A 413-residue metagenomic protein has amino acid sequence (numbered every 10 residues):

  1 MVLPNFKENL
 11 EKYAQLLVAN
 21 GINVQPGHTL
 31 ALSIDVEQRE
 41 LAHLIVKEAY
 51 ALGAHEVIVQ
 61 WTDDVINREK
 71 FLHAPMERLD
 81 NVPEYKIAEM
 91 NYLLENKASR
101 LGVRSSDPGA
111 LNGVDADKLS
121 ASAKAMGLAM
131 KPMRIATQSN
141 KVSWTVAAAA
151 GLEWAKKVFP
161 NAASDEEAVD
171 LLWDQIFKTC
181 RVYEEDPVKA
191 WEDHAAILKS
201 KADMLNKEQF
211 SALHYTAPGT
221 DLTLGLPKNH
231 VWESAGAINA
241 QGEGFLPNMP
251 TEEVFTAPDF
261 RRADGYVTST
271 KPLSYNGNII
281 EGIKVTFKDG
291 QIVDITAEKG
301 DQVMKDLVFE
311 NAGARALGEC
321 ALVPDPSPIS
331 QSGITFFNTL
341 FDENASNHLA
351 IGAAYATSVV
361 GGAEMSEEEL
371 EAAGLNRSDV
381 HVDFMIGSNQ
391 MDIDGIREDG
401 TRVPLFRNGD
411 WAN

Functional and structural regions predicted by a protein language model:
M1-D264, G395, T401-V403, W411-N413: Active-site bordering "gate/hinge" segments that shape substrate access to catalytic or cofactor-binding pockets
Q15, N206-E208, N276-I279, G313 (+2 more regions): Short solvent-exposed loop/turn micro-motifs enriched in small/polar/acidic residues
N112-D115, A155-P160, G236-A237, N278-E281 (+3 more regions): A short secondary-structure junction signal
G225, I295-T296, F406: Short linear motifs in exposed loops
T256-E310: Long, well-ordered mid-to-C-terminal structural blocks that present hydrophobic/aromatic surfaces
R262-D264, I280-G282, D289-I292, R315-E319 (+3 more regions): Active-site lining segments that contact anionic ligands and/or coordinate catalytic metals
D294-A363: Dual-mode signal for accessory low-complexity, basic/Gly-rich regions
E368-N413: Extended hydrophobic packing segments that form well-structured cores
